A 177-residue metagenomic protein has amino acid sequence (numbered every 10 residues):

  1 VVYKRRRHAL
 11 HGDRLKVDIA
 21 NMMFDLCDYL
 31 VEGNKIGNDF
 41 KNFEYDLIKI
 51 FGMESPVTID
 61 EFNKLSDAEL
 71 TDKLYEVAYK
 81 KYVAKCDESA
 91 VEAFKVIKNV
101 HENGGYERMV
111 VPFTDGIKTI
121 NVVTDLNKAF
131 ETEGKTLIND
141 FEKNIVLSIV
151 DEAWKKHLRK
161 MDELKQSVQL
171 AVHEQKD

Functional and structural regions predicted by a protein language model:
V1-D177: Extended, charged helical/alpha-beta scaffold domains that provide interaction surfaces
